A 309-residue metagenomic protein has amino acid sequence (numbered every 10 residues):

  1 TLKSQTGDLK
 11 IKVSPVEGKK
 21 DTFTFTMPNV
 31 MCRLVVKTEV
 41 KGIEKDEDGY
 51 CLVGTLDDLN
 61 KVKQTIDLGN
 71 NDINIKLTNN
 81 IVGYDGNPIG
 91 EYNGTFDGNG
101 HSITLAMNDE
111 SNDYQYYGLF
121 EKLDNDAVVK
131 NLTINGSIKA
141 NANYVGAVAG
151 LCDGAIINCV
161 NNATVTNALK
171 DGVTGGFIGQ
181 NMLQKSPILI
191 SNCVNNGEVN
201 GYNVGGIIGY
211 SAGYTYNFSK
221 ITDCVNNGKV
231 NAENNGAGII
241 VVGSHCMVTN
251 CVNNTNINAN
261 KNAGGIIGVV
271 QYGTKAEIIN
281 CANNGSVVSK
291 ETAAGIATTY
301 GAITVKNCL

Functional and structural regions predicted by a protein language model:
T1-T22: Surface-exposed interfaces of beta-sheet-rich extracellular modules
E17-K41: Conserved "repeat-terminator" motif of extracellular CCP/Sushi domains
E39-L309: Surface-exposed repetitive/solenoidal architectures
